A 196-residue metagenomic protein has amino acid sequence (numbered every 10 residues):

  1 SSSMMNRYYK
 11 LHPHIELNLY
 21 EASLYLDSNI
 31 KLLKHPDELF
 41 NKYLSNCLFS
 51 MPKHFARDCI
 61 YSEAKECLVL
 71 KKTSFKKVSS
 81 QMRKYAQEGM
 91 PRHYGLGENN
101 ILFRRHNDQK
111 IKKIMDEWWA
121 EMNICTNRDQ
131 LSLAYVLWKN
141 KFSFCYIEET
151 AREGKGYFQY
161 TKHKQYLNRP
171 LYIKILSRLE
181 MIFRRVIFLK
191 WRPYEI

Functional and structural regions predicted by a protein language model:
S1-I196: Glycosyltransferase catalytic domains, chiefly GT-A lineage
